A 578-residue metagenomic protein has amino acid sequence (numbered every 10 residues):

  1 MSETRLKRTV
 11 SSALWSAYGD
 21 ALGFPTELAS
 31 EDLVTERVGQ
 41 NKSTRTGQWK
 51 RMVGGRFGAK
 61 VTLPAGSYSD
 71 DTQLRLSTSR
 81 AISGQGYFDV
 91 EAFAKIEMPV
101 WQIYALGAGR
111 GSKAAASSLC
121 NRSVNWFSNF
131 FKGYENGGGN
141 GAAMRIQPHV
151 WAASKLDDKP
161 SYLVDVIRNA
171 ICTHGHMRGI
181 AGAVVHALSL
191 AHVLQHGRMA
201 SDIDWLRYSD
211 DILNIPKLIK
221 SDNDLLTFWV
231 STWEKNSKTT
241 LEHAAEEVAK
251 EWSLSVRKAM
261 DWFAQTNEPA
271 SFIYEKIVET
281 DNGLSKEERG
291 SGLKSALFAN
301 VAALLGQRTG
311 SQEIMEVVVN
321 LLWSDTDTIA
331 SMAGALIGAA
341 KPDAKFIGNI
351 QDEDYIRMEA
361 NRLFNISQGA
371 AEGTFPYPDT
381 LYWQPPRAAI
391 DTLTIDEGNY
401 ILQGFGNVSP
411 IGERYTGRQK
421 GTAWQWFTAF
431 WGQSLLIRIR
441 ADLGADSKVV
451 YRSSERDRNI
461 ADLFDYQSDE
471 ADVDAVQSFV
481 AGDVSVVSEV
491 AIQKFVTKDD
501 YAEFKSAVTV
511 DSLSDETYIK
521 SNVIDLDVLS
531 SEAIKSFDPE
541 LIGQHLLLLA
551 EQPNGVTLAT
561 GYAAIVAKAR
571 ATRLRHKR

Functional and structural regions predicted by a protein language model:
M1-R578: Structured, active/binding-site neighborhoods that engage oxygen-rich ligands
